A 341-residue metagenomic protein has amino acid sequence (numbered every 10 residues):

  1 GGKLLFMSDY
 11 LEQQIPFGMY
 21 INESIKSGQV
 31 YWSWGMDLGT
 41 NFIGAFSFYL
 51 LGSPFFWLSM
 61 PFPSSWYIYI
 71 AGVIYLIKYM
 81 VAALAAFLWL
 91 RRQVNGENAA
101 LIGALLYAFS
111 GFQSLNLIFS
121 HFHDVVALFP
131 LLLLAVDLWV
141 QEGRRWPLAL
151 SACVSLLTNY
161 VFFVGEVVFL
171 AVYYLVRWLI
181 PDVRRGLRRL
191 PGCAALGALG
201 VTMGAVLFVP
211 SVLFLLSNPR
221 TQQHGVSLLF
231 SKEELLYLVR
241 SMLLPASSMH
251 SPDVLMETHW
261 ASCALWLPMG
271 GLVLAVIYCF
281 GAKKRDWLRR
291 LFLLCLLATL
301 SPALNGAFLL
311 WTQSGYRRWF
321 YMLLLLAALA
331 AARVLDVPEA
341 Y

Functional and structural regions predicted by a protein language model:
G1-Q93, N98-P130, V154, T158 (+1 more regions): Active-site lumenal/periplasmic loops and adjacent helix-entry segments of GT-C-fold, multi-pass membrane
G2, S64, E142, W178-G186 (+5 more regions): Transmembrane helix-loop junctions in multipass membrane proteins, especially transporters and channels
L4-L5, Y69, Q113-D124, D253-W260 (+1 more regions): Membrane-helix boundary/interfacial segments in multi-pass membrane proteins
E12-I21, S47, P54, R189-G192 (+3 more regions): Periplasmic/ER-lumenal interhelical loops and adjacent helix-loop junctions in multi-pass membrane proteins
I74-K78, H121-D124, N159, F163 (+4 more regions): Alpha-helical transmembrane segments of integral membrane proteins, emphasizing hydrophobic/aromatic residues
L76-R92, N98-V140, R144-L179, G192-V212 (+2 more regions): Membrane-embedded helix bundles of polyisoprenyl
L84-L88, L131-L138, L170-W178, L274-F280 (+2 more regions): Transmembrane alpha-helices and membrane-interface helical segments of multi-pass integral membrane enzymes
R91-N95, W139-G143, L179-R189, C279-L288 (+1 more regions): Membrane-interface helix-boundary motifs at transmembrane edges
